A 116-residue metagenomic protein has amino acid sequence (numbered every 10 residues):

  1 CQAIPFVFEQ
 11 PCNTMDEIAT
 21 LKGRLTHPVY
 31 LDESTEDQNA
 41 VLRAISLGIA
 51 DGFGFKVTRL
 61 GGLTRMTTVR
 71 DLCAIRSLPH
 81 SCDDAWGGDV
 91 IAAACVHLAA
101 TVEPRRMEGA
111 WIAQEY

Functional and structural regions predicted by a protein language model:
C1-V7: Alpha/beta enzyme core
Q10: Non-cysteine beta-strand/loop elements that form the S-adenosyl-L-methionine
N13-Y30, E36-Y116: Shared catalytic-loop signature of beta/alpha-barrel
